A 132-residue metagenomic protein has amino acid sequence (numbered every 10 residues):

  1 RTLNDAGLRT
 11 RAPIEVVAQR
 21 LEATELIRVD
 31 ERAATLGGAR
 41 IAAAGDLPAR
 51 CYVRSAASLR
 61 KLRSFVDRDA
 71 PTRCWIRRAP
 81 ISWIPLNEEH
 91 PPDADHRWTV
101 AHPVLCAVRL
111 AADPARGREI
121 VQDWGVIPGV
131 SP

Functional and structural regions predicted by a protein language model:
T2-P132: Long, low-complexity, charge-rich intrinsically disordered regions
